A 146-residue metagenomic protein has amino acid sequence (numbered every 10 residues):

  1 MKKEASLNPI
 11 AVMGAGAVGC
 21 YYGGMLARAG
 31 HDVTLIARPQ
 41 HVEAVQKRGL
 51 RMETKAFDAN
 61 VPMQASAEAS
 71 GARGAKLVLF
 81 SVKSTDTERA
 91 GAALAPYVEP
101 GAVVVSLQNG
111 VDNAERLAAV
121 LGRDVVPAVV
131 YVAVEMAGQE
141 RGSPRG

Functional and structural regions predicted by a protein language model:
M1-N8, E53-N60, A69: Extreme N-terminal leader/targeting segments of oxidoreductases
K2-L50: NAD(P)+-binding Rossmann beta1-loop-alpha1 motif at the extreme N-terminus of oxidoreductases
T34, T54, T85-T87: Residue-identity detector for threonine
K47-F57, V120: Short, conserved SAM-binding/catalytic segment of Class I S-adenosyl-L-methionine-dependent methyltransferases
A59-G142: Rossmann-like NAD(P)(H) cofactor-binding subdomain of soluble oxidoreductases
G146: Conserved anion/nucleotide-ligand pocket segment
